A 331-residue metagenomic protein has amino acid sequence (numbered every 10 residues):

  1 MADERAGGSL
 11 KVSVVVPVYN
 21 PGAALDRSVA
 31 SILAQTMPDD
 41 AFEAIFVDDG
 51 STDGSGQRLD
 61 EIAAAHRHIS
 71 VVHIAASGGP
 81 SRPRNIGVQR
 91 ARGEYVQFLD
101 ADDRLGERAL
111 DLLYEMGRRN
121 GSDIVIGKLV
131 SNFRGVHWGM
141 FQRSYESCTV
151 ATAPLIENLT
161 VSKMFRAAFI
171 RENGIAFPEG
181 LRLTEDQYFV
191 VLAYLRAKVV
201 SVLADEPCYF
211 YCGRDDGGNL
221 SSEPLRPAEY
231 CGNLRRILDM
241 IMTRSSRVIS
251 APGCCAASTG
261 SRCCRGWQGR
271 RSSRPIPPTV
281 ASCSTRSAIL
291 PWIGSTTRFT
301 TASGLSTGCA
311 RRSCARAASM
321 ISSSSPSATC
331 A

Functional and structural regions predicted by a protein language model:
M1-M242, C263-W267: Nucleotide-sugar donor-binding/catalytic module of glycosyltransferases that assemble extracellular/cell-envelope
A2-D3, G213-A331: C-terminal subregions of glycosyltransferases and related glycan-biosynthesis enzymes
